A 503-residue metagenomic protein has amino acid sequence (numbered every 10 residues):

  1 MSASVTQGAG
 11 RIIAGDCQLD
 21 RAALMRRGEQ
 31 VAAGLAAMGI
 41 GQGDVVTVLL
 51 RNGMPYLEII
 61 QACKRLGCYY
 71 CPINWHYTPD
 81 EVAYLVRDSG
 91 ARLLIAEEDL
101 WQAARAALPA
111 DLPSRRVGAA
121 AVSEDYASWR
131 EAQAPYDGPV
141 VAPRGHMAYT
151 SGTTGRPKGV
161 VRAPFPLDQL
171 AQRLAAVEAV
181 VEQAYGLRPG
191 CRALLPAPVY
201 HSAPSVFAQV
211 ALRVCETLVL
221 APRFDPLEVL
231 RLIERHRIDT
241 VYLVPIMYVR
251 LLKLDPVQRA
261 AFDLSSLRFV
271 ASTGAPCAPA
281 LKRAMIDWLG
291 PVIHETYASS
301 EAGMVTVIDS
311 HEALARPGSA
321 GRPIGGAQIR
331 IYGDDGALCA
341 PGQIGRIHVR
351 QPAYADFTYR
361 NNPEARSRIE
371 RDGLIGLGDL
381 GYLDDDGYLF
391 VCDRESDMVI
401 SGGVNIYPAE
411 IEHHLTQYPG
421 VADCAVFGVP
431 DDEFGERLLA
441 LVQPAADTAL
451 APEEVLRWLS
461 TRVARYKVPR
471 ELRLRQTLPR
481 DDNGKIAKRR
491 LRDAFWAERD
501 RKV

Functional and structural regions predicted by a protein language model:
G10-G53, L57-Q61, T78-A83: Conserved AMP-binding/adenylate-forming core of the ANL superfamily
D20-A22, G145-A175: Conserved AMP-binding A3 loop
A37-M38, Q61, R65-A132, D137-V140 (+1 more regions): Structural core segment of the AMP-binding/adenylate-forming
Y77, L94, R231, V241 (+8 more regions): AMP-binding/adenylate-forming catalytic core of the ANL superfamily
E131-S151, G155-R156, Y185-R192: Conserved pre-ATP/AMP-binding loop-to-beta segment of ANL
M147-A148, G152, R213-V214, D239-Y242 (+3 more regions): Gly/Ser/Thr-rich phosphate-binding loop
Q169-R192, P196, Y200-D239, L254: Conserved AMP-binding/adenylation subdomain of ANL enzymes
P323-G326, A337-R368, Y388, I406: Conserved ATP/PPi-binding loop(s) of AMP-dependent carboxylate-activating enzymes
